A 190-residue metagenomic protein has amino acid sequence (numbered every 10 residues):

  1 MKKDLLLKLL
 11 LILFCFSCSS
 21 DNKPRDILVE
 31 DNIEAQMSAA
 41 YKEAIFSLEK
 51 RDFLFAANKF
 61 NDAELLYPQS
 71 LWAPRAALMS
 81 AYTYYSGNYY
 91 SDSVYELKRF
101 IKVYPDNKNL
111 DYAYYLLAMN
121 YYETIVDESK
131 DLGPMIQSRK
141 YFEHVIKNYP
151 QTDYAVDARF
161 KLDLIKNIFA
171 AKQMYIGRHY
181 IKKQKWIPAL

Functional and structural regions predicted by a protein language model:
M1-C18: Sec-dependent bacterial lipoprotein signal peptides
C18-L190: Acidic, polar-rich low-complexity tracts and alpha-helical solenoid repeat scaffolds
